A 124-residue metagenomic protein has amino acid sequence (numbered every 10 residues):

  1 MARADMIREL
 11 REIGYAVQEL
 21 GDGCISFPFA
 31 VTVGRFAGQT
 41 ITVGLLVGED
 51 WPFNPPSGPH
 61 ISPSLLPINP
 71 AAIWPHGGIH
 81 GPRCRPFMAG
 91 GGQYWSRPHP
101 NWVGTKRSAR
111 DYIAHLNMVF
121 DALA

Functional and structural regions predicted by a protein language model:
M1-Q39: Strand-helix-loop interaction patch of compact alpha/beta domains
M6-G14, V47, L116-L123: Hydrophobic, Leu/Ile/Phe/Ala-enriched alpha-helical segments that form helix-helix packing faces
F27-F29, L45, G58: Preference for bulky hydrophobic residues occupying beta-strand positions in well-ordered beta-sheet regions
A37, P52-F53: A short, structural micro-pattern
T40-T42, P55: Broad gene-expression machinery/nucleic-acid interaction feature
G44-P52: Proline-anchored loop/turn motifs at beta-strand termini and strand-loop-strand connectors
P55-A124: Domain-scale recognition of soluble eukaryotic interaction modules
